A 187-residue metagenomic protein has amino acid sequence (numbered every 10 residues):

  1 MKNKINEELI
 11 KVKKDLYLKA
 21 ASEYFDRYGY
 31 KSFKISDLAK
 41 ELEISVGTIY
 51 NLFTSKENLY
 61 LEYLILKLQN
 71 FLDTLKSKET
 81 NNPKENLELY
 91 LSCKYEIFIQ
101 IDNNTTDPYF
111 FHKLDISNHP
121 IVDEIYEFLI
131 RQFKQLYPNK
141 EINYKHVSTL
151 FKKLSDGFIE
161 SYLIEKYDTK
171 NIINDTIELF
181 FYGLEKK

Functional and structural regions predicted by a protein language model:
M1, R131-N139, E160, I164-K187: C-terminal peripheral helix-coil segments that are non-catalytic and often amphipathic
M1-V12, K187: N-terminal intrinsically disordered/low-complexity leader segments
I10, K14-S22, K56, K94: Short, leucine-enriched amphipathic alpha-helices that occur as contiguous helical runs
L16, Y24-N58, E62: Helix-turn-helix
E62, K76-Q100, F151: Hydrophobic alpha-helical connector segments
L64-L72: Short, basic, alpha-helical segments at the C-terminal edge of helix-turn-helix-like DNA-binding modules
L89-P120, E160: Amphipathic alpha-helical segments used for helix-helix packing
L114-T149, N171-N174: Amphipathic alpha-helical packing segments from all-alpha helical-bundle domains
